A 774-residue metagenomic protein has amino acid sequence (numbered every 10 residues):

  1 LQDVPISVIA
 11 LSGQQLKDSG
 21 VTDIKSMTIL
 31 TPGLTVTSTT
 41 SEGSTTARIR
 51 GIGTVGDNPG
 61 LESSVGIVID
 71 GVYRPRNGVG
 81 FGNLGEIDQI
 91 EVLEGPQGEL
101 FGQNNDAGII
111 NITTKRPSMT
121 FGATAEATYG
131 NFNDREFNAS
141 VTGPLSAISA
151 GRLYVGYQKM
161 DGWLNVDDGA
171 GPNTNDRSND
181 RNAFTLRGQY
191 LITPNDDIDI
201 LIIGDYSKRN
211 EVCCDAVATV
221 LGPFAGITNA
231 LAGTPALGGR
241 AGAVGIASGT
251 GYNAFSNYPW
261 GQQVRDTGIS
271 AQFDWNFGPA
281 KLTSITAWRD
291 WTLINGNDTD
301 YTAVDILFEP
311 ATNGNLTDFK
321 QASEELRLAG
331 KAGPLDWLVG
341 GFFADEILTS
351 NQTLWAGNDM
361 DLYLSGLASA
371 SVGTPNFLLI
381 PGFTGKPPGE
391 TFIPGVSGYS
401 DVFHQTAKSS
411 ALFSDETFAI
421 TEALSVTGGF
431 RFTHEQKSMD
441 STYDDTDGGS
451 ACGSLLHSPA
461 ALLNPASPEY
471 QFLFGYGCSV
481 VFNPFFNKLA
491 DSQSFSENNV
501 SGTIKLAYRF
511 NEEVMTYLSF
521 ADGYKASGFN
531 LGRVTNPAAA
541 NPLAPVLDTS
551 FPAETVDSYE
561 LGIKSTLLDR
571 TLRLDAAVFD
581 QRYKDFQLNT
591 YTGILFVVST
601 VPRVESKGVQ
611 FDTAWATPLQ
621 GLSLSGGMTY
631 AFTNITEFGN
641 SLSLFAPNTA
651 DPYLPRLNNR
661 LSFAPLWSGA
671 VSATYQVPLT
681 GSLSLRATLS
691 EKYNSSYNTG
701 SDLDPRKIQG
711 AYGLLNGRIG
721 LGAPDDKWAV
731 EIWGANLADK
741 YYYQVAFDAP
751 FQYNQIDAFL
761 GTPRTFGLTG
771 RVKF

Functional and structural regions predicted by a protein language model:
L1-T120, L561: Acidic, small-polar-rich N-terminal luminal/periplasmic segments of exported/outer-membrane proteins
E62-S64, R76, G85-D88, E94 (+8 more regions): Outer-membrane beta-barrel translocator/receptor signature
N111, M119-T120, T128, S140-A241 (+9 more regions): Periplasmic-side early beta-strands and strand-to-turn transitions of outer-membrane beta-barrels
A127-N131, Y157-D161, Y206-N210, F277 (+12 more regions): Transmembrane beta-strands of outer-membrane beta-barrel pores
L191-N195, L328-A329, G340-A344, F403-Q581: Structural signature of Gram-negative outer-membrane beta-barrels, strongest in the C-terminal barrel of TonB-dependent
Q272-N276, K281-A287, W291-T299, R509-R533 (+5 more regions): Membrane-embedded beta-barrel scaffold of Gram-negative outer-membrane proteins
D336-L338, E422-V426, T571-Y583, S599-S701 (+1 more regions): Gram-negative outer-membrane beta-barrel transporters
G357, P618, S623, K692-G700 (+1 more regions): C-terminal beta-signal and adjacent terminal beta-strands/loops of Gram-negative outer-membrane beta-barrel proteins
